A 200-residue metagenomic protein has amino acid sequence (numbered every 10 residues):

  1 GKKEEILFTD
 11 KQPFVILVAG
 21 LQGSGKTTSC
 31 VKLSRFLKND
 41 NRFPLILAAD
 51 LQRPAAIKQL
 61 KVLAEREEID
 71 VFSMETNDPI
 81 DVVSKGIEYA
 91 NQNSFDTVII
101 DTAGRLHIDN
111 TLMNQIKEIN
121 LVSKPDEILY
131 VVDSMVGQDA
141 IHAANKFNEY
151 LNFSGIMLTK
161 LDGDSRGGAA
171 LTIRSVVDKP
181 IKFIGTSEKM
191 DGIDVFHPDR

Functional and structural regions predicted by a protein language model:
G1-A19, S24, T28-V131, M135-A143 (+4 more regions): Nucleotide-state-sensitive switch-loop elements of NTP-binding domains
T159: Phosphate-centric recognition/catalysis
